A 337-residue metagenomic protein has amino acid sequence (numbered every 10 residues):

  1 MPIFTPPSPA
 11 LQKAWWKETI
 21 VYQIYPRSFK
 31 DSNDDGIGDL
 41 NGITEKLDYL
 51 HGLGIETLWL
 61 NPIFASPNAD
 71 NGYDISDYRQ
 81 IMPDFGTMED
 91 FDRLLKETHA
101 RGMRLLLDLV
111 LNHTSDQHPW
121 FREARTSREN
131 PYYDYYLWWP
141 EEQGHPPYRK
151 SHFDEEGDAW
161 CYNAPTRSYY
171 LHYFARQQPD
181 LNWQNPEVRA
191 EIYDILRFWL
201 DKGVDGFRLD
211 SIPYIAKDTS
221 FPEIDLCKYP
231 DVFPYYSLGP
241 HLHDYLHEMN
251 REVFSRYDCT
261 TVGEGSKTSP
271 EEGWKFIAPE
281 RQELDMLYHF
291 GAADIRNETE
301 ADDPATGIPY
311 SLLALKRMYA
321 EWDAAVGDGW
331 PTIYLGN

Functional and structural regions predicted by a protein language model:
M1-R208, I212-A216: N-terminal structural segment of carbohydrate-active enzymes
W16-K17, D90, H241, E280 (+2 more regions): Secondary-structure capping and boundary motifs in well-ordered enzyme cores
L47, F91-L95, L196-R197, H243-N250 (+2 more regions): Generic structural signal for well-ordered alpha-helices, preferentially at hydrophobic/aromatic core positions
G72-Q80, P222-F233, E283-L287: Short glycine/proline- and charge-enriched loop/turn segments that cap or connect secondary-structure elements
D116-K150, D154, L246, N250-N337: Conserved alpha/beta catalytic core and glycan-binding cleft of carbohydrate-active enzymes
Q177, K228-F233, G329-N337: Active-site clefts of carbohydrate-active enzymes
D180-E272, D294-R296: Active-site neighborhood of glycoside hydrolase catalytic domains
